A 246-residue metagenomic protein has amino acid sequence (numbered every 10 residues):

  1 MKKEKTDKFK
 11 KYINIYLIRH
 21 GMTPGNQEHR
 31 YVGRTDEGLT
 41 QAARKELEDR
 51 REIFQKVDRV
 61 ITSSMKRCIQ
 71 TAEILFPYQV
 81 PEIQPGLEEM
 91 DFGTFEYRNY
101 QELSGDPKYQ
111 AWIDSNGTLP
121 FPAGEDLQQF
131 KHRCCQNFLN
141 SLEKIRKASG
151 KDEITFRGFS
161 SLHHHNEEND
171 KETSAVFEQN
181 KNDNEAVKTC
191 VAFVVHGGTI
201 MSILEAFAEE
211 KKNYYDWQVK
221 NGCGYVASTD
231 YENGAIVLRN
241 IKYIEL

Functional and structural regions predicted by a protein language model:
K2-N14, M90-Q101, K147-T189, S202-L246: Acidic, low-complexity terminal tails and accessory targeting/binding regions of phosphate-metabolizing enzymes
K8, I53-G86, A111, E205-A208 (+1 more regions): Conserved histidine-centered catalytic loops in small-molecule metabolism enzymes
I13, I18-Q79: Active-site-proximal alpha-helix that buttresses catalytic centers in soluble enzyme cores
I15-Y16, P81, V187-G198: Generic beta-sheet signal
T23, T199-I200: Short active-site segment of divalent metal-dependent hydrolases/proteases that encodes the spacing between
E48-E52, K131, C135-R146: Generic structural signal for well-ordered alpha-helical scaffold segments
T62-S63, H132, V194-V195: Short beta-strand scaffold positions
L75-Q136: Phosphate-handling substructures
